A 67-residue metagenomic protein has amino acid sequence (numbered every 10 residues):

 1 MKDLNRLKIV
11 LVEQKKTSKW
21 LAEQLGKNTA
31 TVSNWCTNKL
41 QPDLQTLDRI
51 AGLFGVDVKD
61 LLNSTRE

Functional and structural regions predicted by a protein language model:
M1-T17: A short, Lys/Arg-rich alpha-helix, primarily the initiator
S18, T29, L44-L47: Helix-turn-helix DNA-binding elements, focusing on the entry/boundary residues of the two helices that contact DNA
L21-A22: Short alpha-helical "recognition helix" segments of helix-turn-helix
K27-P42: Recognition helix of helix-turn-helix/homeodomain-like DNA-binding domains that insert into the DNA major groove
C36, F54, L62-T65: DNA major-groove recognition helix of helix-turn-helix
N38, R49, E67: Alpha-helical DNA-recognition elements
Q45-D60: DNA major-groove recognition helix of helix-turn-helix/homeodomain DNA-binding modules
